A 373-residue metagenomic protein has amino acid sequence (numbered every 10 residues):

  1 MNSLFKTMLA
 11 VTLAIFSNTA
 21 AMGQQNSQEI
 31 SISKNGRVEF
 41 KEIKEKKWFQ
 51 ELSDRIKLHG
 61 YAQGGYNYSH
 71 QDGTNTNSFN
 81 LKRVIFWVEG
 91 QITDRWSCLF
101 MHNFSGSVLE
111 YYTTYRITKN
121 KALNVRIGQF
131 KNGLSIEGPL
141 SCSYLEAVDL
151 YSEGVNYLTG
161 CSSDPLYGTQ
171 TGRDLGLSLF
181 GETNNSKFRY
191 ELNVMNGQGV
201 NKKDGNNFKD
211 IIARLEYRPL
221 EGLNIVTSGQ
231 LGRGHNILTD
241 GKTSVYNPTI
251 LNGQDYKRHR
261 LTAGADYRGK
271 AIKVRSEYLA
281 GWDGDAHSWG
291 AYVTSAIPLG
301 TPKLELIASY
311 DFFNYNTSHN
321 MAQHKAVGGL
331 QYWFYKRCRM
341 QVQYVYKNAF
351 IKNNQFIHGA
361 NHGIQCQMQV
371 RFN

Functional and structural regions predicted by a protein language model:
M1-M8: Bacterial N-terminal signal peptides that target proteins for export
A10-L13, S17-Q63: N-terminal periplasmic/intermembrane-space "pro-region" immediately following the signal or transit peptide
N26, I30-S31, H70-T74, T93 (+5 more regions): Outer-membrane beta-barrel pore domains
E45-N196, N207-I212, E216-L231, T294-A296 (+1 more regions): Outer membrane beta-barrel
Q170, N201-N206, D255-Y256, D285-A286: Active-site glycine- and acidic-residue-rich loops that bind and position anionic ligands or nucleotide-like cofactors
N196-V200, P248-I250: Surface-exposed cleft-lining segments at the edges of enzyme active sites
